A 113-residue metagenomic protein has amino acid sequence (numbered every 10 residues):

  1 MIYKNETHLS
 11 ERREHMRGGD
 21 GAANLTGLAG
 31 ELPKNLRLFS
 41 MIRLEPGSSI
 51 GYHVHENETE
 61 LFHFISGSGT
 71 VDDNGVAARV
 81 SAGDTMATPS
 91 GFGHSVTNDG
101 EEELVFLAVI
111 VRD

Functional and structural regions predicted by a protein language model:
M1-L36: A short, N-terminal "cap"/entry segment at the start of jelly-roll beta-barrel domains of the cupin/DSBH fold
G30-E31, G51-H55, T97-D99: Short histidine-centered beta-strand/loop micro-motifs that create catalytic or ligand/metal-coordination sites
S40-E56, S90: Conserved short histidine dyad/triad with adjacent acidic residue
M41, L61, V76-R79: Short, surface-exposed secondary-structure edge patches
N57-T59, F64-G69: Glycine- and acidic-residue-biased ligand/ion/polar-headgroup-sensing regions
G75-S90: Short acidic-glycine-tyrosine-enriched beta hairpin
S90-D113: Ligand-binding loop in jelly-roll beta-barrel domains
